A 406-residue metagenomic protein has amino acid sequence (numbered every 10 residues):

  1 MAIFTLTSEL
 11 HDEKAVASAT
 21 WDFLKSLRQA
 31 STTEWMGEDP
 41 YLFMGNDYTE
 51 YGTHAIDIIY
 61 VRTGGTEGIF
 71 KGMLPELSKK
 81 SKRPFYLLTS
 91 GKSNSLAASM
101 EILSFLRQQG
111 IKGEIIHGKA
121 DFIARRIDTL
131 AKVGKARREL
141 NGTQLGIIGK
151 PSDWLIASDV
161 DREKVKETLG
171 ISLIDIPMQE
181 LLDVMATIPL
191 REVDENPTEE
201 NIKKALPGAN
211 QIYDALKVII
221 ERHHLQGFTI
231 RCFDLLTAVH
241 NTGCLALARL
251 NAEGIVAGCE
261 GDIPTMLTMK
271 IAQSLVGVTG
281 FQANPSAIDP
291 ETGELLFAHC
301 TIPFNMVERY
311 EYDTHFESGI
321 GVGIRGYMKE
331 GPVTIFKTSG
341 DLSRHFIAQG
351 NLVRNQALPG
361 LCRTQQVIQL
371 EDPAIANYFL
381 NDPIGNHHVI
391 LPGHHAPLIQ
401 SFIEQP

Functional and structural regions predicted by a protein language model:
M1-A15, I59, N141-K150, N381-P392: Short hydrophobic beta-strand segments
M1-M44, S401: N-terminal basic/disordered segments at the start of proteins
A17-W21, K25, L96-L103, S158-E163: Short, surface-exposed alpha-helical segments at coil->helix boundaries
A30, E38-N141, P151-W154, S158 (+1 more regions): Cofactor- and metal-binding active-site motifs of prokaryotic enzymes that mediate redox/radical or nucleophilic
M36-E38, I176, R231, V278-S286: Flexible, glycine/charged-enriched surface loops at secondary-structure junctions
L103-V276: Conserved, well-structured core segments that form the ligand-binding/active-site neighborhood of functional domains
I255-A357: C-terminal catalytic subdomain
G323-P406: Extended hydrophobic packing segments that form well-structured cores
